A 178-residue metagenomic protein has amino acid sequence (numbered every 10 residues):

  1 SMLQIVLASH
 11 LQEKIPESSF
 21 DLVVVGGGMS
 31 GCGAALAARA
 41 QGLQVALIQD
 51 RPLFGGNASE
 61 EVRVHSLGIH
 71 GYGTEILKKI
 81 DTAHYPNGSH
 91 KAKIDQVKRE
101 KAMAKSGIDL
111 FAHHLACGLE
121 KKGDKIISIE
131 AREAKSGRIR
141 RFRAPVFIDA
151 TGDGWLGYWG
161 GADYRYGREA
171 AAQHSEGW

Functional and structural regions predicted by a protein language model:
S1-L22: Extreme N-terminal leader/targeting segments of oxidoreductases
M2, S19, A37, L43-Q44 (+4 more regions): Conserved N-terminal/central alpha/beta ligand/cofactor-binding core
S18-F20, S136-V146: Core beta-strand elements of the Rossmann-like FAD/NAD(P) dinucleotide-binding domain in flavoenzyme oxidoreductases
V25, F142-G152: Short hydrophobic core segments
G28: Glycine-rich NAD(P) Rossmann-fold beta1-alpha1 loop
G31: N-terminal Rossmann-fold NAD(P) dinucleotide-binding loop
D149-W178: Glycine-rich loop(s) and the adjacent beta-strand/alpha-helix scaffold that form part
